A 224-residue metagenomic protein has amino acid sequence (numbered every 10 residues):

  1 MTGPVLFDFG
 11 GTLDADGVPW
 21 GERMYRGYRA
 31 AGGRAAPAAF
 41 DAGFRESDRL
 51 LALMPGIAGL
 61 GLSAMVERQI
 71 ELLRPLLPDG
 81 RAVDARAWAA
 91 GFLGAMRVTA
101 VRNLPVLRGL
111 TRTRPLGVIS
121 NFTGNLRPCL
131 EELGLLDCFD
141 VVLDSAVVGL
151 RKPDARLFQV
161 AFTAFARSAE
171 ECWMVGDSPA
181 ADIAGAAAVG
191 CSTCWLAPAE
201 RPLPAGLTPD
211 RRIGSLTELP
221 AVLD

Functional and structural regions predicted by a protein language model:
M1-G3, F7, A38, G80-V83 (+2 more regions): Asp-based, Mg2+/Mn2+-dependent phosphohydrolase catalytic module
T2-P105, R127: N-terminal helical cap/lid subdomain that shapes the substrate entry/recognition surface in HAD-like hydrolases
